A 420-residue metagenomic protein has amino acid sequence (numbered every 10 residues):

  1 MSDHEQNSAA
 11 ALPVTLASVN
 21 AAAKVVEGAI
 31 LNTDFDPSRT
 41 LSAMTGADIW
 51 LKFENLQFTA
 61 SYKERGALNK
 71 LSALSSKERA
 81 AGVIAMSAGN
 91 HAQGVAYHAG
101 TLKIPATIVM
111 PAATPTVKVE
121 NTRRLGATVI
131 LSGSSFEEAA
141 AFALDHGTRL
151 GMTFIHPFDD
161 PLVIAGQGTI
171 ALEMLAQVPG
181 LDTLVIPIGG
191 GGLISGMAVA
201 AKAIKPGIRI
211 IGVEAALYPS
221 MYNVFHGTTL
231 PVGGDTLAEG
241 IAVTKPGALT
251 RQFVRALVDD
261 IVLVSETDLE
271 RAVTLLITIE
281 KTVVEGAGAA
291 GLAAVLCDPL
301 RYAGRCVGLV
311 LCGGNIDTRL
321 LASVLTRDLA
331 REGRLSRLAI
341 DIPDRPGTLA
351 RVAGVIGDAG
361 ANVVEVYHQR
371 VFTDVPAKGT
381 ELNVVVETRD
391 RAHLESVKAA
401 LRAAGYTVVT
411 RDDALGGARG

Functional and structural regions predicted by a protein language model:
M1-G420: PLP-dependent amino-acid enzyme catalytic core
